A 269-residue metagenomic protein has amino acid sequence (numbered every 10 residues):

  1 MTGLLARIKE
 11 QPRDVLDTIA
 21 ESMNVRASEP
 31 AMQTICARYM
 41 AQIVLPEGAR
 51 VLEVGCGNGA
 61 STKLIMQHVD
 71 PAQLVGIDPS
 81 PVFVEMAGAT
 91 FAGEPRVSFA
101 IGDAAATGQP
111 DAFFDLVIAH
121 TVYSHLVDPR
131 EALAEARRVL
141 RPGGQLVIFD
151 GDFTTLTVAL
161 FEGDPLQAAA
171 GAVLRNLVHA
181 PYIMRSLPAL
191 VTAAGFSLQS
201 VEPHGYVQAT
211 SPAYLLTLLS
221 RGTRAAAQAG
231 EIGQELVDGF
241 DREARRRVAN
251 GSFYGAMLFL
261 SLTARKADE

Functional and structural regions predicted by a protein language model:
L4-S22, S200-G255: C-terminal helical/coil "lid" or tail adjacent to the Rossmann-like core of SAM-dependent
P30-E47, L64: Conserved alpha-helix/loop element of class I SAM-dependent methyltransferases that forms part of the SAM/SAH-binding
L52-V54, N58-A106: Class I SAM-dependent methyltransferase SAM/SAH-binding core
A105-V117: A short acidic, Gly/Pro-enriched loop at the edge of an enzyme's catalytic core that lines a small-molecule cofactor
D115-P129: A short SAM/SAH-binding and catalytic strip from SAM-dependent methyltransferases
R130-P142: A short glycine-rich, Lys/Arg-flanked "PGG" loop and its adjoining helix->strand segment in the class I
V147-P212: Conserved catalytic/acceptor-binding region of the Class I
A194-S197, F259-E269: Core SAM-dependent methyltransferase catalytic element
